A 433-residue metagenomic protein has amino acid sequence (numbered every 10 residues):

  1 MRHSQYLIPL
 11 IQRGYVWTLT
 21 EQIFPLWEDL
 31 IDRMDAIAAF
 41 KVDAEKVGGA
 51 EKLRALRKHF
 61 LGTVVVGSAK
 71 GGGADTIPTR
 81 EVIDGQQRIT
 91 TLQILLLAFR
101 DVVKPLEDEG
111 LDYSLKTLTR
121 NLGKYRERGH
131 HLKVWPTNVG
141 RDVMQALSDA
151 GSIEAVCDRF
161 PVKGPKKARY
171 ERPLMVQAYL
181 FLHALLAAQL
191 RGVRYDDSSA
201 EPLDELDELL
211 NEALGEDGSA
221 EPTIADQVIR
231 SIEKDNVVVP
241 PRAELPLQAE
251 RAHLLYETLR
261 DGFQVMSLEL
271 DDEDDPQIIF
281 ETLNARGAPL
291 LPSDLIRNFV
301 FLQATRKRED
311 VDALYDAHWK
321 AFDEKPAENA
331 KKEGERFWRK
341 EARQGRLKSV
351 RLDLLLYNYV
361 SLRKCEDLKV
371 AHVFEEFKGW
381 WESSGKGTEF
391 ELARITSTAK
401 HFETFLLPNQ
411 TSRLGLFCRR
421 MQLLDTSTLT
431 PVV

Functional and structural regions predicted by a protein language model:
M1-I83, H253, V265: Short alpha-helix boundary/capping and kink motifs at helix termini
I11, V66-A69, Q86-Q87, I94-L97 (+3 more regions): An acidic- and aromatic-residue-enriched active-site/binding cleft used to recognize and process polar
T18-L30, R57, Q87-T91, K167 (+2 more regions): Phosphate/oxyanion-binding active-site loops and adjacent basic polyanion-contact surfaces
I37, K41, L106, G110 (+1 more regions): Short, flexible/disordered secondary-structure transition segments
V42-E45, A50-E51, R57, V103-D142: Flexible phosphate/Mg2+-sensing switch loops adjacent to catalytic phosphate-binding sites
D84-Q86, T90-T91, L132-V134: Functionally critical alpha/beta secondary-structure elements and their flanking flexible loops that scaffold catalytic
R88-P105, Q277: Short active-site loop/helix that positions an aromatic residue
N138-V433: Polyanionic (Asp/Glu-rich) segments that form extended negatively charged tracts
